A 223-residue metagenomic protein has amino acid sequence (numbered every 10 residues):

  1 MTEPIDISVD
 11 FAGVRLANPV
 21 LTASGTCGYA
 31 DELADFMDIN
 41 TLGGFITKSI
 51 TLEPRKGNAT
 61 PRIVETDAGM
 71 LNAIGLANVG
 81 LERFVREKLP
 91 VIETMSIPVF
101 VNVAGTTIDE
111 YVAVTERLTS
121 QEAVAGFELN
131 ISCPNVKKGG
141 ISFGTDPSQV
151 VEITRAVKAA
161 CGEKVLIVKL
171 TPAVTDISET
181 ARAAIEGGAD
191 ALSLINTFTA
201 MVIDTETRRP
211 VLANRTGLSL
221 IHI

Functional and structural regions predicted by a protein language model:
M1-V99, A104-T106: N-terminal capping/small domains of soluble enzymes
G25-C27, V103-V114, I167-G187: Active-site glycine- and acidic-residue-rich loops that bind and position anionic ligands or nucleotide-like cofactors
L33, L81, V85-L89, Y111-E116 (+2 more regions): Generic structural signal for well-ordered alpha-helices, preferentially at hydrophobic/aromatic core positions
M37-D38, T119-S120, I185-E186: Non-catalytic positions within long, well-ordered alpha-helices that form the structural scaffold/packing of enzyme
I46-N58, V124-C133, A191-F198: Non-cysteine beta-strand/loop elements that form the S-adenosyl-L-methionine
V85, V136-V157, T175-D176, M201-T207: Active-site-adjacent beta->alpha loops and helix N-cap segments on the catalytic face of soluble alpha/beta enzymes
N196-G217: Histidine/lysine/aspartate-rich catalytic loop segments that bind and position anionic ligands
I221-I223: Conserved small/polar residues in nucleotide/adenosyl-binding loops
